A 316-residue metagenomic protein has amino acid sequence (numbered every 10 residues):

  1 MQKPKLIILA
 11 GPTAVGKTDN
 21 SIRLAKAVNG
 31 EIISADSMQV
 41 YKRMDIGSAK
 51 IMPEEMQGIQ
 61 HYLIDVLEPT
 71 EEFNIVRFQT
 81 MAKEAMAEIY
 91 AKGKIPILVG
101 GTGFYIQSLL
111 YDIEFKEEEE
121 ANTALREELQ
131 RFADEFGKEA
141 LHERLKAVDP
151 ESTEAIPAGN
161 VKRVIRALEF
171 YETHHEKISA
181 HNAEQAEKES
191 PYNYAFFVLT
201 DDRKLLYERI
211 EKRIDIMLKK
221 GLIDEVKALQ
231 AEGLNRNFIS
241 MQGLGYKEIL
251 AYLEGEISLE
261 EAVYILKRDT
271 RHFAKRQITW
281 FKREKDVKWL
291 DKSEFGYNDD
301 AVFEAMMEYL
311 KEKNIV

Functional and structural regions predicted by a protein language model:
M1-V316: Phosphate/pyrophosphate-binding catalytic cores of soluble transferases and nucleic-acid-acting enzymes
